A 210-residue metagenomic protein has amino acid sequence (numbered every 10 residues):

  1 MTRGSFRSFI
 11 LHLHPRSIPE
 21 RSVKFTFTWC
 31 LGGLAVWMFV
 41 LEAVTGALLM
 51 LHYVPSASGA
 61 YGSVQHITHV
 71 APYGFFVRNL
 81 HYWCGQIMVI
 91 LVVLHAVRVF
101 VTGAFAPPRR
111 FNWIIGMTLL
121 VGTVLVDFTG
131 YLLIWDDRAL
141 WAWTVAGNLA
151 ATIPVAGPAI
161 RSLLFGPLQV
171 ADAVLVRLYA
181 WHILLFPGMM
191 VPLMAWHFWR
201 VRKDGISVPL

Functional and structural regions predicted by a protein language model:
M1-L210: Membrane-embedded alpha-helical bundles that constitute the cytochrome b-like, heme-associated redox core of multi-pass
